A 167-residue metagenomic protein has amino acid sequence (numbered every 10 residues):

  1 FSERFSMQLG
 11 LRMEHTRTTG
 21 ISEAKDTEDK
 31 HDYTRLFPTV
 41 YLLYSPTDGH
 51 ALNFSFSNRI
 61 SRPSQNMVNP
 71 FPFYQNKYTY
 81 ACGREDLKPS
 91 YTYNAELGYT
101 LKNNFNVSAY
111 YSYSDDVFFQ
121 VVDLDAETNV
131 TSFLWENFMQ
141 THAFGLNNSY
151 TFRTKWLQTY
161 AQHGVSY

Functional and structural regions predicted by a protein language model:
F1-E28, D32-T39, L43, T159-V165: Surface-exposed extracellular loop regions of Gram-negative outer-membrane beta-barrel proteins
F1-E3, M13, V40-Y44, A95-L101 (+1 more regions): Residues on the lipid-exposed face of transmembrane beta-strands in outer-membrane beta-barrel proteins
R4-M7, G49-L52, N103-V107, W156-A161: Repeated loop/turn-to-beta-strand initiation elements of outer-membrane beta-barrel proteins
H15-E23, K30-D32, I60-N66, F105 (+3 more regions): Gram-negative outer-membrane beta-barrel proteins
R17, D48-N94, A109-T131: Surface-exposed extracellular loop regions of Gram-negative outer-membrane beta-barrel proteins, predominantly
T27-T34, F73-K77, E85-P89, W135-H142: Replace "Gram-negative outer membrane beta-barrel proteins" with "bacterial and organellar outer membrane beta-barrel
R35-T39, C82, T92-N94, A143-G145: Transmembrane beta-barrel architecture of outer membranes
K88, V107-Y167: Outer membrane beta-barrel strand-and-loop segments of large Gram-negative receptors, especially TonB-dependent
